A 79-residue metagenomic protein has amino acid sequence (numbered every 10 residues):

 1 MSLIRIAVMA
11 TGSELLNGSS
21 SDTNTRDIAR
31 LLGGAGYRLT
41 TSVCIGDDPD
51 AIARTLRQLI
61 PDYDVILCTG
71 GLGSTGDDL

Functional and structural regions predicted by a protein language model:
M1-L79: Non-catalytic beta/alpha edge segments that cap or flank active sites
